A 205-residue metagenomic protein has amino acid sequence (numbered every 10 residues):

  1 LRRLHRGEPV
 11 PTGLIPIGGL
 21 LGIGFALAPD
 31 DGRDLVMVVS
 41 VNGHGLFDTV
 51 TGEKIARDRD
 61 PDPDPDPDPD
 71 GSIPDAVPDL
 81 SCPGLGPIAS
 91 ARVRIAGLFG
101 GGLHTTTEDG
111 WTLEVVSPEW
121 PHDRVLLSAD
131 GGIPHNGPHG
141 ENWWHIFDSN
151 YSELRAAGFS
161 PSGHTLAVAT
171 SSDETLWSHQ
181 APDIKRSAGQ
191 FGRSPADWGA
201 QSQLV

Functional and structural regions predicted by a protein language model:
L1-V205: WD40-repeat beta-propeller superdomains and closely related acidic/aromatic-rich repeat-like regions
